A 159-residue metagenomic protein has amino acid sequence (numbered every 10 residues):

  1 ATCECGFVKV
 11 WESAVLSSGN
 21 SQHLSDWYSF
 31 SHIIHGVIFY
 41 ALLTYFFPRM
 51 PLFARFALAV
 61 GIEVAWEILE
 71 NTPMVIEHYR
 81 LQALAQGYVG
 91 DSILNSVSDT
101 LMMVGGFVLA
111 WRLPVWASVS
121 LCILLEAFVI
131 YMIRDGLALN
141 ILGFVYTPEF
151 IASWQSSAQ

Functional and structural regions predicted by a protein language model:
A1-Y88, I93, V104-Q159: Bulky hydrophobic segments
